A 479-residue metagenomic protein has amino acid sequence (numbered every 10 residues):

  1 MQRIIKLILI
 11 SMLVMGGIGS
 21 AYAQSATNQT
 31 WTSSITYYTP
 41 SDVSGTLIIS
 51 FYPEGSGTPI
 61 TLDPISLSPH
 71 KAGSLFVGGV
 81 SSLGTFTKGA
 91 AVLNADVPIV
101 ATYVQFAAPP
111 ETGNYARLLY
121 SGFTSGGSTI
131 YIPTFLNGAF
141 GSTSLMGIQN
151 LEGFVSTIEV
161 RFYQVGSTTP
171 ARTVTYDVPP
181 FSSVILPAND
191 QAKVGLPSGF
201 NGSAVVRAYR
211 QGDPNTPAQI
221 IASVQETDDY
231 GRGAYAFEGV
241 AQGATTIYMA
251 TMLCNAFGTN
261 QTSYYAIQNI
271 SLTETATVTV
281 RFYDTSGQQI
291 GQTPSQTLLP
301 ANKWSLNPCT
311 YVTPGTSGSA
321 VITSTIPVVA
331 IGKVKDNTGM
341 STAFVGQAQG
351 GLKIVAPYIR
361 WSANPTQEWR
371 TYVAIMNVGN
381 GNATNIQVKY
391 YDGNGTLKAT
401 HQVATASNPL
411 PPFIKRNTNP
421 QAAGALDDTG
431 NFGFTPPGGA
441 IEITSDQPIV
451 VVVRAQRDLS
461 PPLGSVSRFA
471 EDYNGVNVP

Functional and structural regions predicted by a protein language model:
M1-A23: Sec-dependent, cleavable N-terminal signal peptides
A21-P479: Gly/Pro-rich, tryptophan- and cysteine-flecked surface segments typical of secreted/extracellular proteins
